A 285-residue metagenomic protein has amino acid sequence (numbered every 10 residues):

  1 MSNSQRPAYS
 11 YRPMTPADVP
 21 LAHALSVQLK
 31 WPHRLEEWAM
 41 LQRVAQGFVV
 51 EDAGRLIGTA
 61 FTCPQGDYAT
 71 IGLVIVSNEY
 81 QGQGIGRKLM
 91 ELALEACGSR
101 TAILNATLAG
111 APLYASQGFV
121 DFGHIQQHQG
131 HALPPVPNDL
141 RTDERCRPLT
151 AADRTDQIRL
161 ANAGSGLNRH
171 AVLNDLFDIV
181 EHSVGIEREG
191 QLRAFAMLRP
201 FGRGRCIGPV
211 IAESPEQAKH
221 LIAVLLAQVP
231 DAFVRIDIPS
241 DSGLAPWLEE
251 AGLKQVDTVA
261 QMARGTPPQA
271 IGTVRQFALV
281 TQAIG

Functional and structural regions predicted by a protein language model:
M1-Q5, T15, P20, E51-D52 (+3 more regions): Intrinsically disordered, low-complexity, positively biased terminal segments
Y11-M14, V19-P20, A24, H33 (+1 more regions): Ligand-binding pocket scaffold of soluble enzyme catalytic domains
R34-G58, T70, H124, D175-G185 (+2 more regions): A short helix-loop-beta-strand connector motif used in the catalytic cores of GNAT acetyltransferases and, in some
F48, G58-A60, A69, V74 (+2 more regions): Conserved GNAT-family N-acetyltransferase fold
T62-G72, Y80-Q81, P200-I207: A conserved beta-turn-beta hairpin within the catalytic core of GNAT-like acetyltransferases that forms part
T101-N105, V120-P134, Q255-P267: Conserved catalytic-core motifs of GNAT/GCN5-like acyltransferases
Y114-F119, L248: Conserved active-site tyrosine of GNAT-family acetyltransferases
F122, Q127-A161: Surface-exposed beta-loop interaction hotspot
